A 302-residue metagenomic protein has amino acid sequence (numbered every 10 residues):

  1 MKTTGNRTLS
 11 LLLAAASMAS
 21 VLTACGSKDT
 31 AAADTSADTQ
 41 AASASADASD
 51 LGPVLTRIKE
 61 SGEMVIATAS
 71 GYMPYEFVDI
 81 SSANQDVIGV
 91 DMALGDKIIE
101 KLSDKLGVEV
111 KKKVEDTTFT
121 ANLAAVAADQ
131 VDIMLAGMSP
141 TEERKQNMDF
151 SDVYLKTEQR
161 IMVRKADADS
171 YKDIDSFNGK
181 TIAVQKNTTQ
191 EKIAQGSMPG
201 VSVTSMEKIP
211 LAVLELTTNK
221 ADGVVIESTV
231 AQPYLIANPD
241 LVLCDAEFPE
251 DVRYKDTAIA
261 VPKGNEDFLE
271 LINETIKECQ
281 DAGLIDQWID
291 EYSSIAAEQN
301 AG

Functional and structural regions predicted by a protein language model:
S20-A24: C-terminal motif of bacterial Sec signal peptides marking the signal peptidase cleavage site
G26-K28, A41, A46-S49, M92 (+5 more regions): Extended ligand-binding regions for polar small-molecule ligands
A46-T56, E60-S61, T189-T204, V242-F248 (+1 more regions): Ligand-binding clefts/hinges and TM-proximal coupling segments of bilobed small-molecule sensing domains
D47-G52, K59-M134: Extracytoplasmic small-molecule ligand-binding "clamshell" domains of the periplasmic binding protein/Venus flytrap
M64-T68, Q85-I88, I174-N187: Short loop->beta-strand "edge-of-pocket" segments that line small-molecule binding or catalytic clefts across diverse
D96, G107-I174, E250: Acidic, polar ligand-binding/catalytic clefts
A121, G137-N147, I193-G196, T217-T218 (+1 more regions): A ligand-binding cleft/hinge motif common to bilobed small-molecule-binding domains
L155-K165, S228, Q232-I276, A296-G302: Periplasmic-binding protein-like
